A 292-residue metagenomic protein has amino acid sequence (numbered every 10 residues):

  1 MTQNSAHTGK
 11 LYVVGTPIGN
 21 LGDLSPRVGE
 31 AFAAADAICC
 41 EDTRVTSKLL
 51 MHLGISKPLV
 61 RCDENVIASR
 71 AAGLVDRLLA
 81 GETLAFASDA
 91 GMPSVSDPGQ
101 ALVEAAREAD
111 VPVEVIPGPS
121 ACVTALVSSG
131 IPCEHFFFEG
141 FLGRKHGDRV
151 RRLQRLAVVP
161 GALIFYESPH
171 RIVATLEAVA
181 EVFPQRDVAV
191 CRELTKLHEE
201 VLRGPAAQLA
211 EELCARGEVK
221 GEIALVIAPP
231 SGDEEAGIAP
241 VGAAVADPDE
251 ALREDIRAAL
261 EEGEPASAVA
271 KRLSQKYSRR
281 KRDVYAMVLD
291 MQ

Functional and structural regions predicted by a protein language model:
M1-N65: Glycine-rich, flexible N-terminal cofactor/catalytic loop recognition
T8, T83, A162, P169-Q292: A contiguous loop/helix-start segment that scaffolds small-molecule binding in enzyme catalytic cores
K10-V14, A80-S88, F136, G161-F165 (+1 more regions): Generic beta-sheet signal
A31-I38, D110-E114, A162-L163: Short active-site oxyanion
C40, V115-G118, F165, V190: General beta-strand structural signal in soluble alpha/beta enzymes
R61-S69, L142-K145: Conserved helicase motor
V66, A90-P98, R144, I172: Acidic, metal-coordinating catalytic cores used for nucleic-acid/nucleotide bond scission and strand-transfer chemistry
A101-V159: Class I SAM-dependent methyltransferase SAM-binding "motif I" and its flanking Rossmann-like core
